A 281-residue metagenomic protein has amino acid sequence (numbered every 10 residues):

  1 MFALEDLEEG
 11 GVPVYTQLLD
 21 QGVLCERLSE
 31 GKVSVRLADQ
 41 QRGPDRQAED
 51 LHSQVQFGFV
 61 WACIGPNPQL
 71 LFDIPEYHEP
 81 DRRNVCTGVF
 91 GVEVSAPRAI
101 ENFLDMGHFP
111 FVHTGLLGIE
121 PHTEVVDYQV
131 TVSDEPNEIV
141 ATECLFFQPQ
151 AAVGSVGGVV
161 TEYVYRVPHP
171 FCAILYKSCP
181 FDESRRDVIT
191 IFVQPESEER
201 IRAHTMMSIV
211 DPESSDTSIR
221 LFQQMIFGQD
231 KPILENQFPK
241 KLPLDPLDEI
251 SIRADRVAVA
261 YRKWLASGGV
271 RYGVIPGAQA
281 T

Functional and structural regions predicted by a protein language model:
M1-D39, E49, S53-G58, C63-N67: N-terminal pre-ligand scaffold of iron-sulfur
L18, R27, G31, P68-T281: C-terminal catalytic domain of Rieske-type non-heme iron oxygenases
Q40-P44: Glycine/proline-rich low-complexity segments that form flexible loops, beta-turns, and polyproline
